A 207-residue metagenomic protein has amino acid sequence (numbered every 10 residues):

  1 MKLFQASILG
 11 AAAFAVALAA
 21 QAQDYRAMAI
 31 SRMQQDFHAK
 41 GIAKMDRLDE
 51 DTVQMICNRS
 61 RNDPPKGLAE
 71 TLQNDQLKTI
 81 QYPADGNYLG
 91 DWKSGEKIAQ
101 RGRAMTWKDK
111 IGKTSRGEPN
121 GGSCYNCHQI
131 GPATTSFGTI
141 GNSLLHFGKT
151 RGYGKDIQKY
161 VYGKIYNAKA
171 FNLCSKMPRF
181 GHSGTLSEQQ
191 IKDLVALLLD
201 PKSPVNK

Functional and structural regions predicted by a protein language model:
M1-I8: Bacterial N-terminal signal peptides that target proteins for export
L3, L18-T106, L197-K207: Post-cleavage N-terminal segment of exported redox proteins
L9-A15: Bacterial N-terminal signal peptides
D24, M28, H38, G90-S94 (+2 more regions): Extracytoplasmic electron-transfer domains, predominantly the class I c-type cytochrome c fold
L77-K78, M105-N120: Short coil/linker segments at helix-helix boundaries
P83, I111-S115, P178-H182: Conserved short-loop catalytic and cofactor-binding motifs
